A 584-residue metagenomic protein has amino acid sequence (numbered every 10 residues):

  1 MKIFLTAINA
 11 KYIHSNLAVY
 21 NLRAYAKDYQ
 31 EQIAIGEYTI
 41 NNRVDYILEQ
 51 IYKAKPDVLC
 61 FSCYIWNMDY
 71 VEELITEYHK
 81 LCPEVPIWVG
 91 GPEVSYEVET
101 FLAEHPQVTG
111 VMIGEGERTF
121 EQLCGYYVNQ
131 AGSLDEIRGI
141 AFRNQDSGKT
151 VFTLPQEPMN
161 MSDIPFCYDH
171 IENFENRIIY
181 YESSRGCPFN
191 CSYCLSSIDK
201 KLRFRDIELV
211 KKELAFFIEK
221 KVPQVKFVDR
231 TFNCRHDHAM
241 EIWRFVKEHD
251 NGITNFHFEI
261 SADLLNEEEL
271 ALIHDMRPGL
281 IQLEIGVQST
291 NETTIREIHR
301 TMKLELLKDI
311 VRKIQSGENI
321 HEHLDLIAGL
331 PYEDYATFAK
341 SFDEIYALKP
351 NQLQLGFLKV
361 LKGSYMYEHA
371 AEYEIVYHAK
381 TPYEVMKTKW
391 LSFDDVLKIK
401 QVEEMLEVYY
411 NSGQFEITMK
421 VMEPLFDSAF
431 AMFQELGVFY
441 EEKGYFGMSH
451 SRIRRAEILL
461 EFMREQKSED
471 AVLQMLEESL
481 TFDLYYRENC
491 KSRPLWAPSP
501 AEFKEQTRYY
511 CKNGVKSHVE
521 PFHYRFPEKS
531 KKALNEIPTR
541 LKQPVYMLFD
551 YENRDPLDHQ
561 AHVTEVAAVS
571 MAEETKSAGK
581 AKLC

Functional and structural regions predicted by a protein language model:
M1-I3, I137, A141-S183, P556-S570 (+1 more regions): N-terminal [4Fe-4S]-dependent radical SAM core
M1-Y20: A short, flexible N-terminal coil/short beta segment enriched in small residues
K2, A18, Y25, Y29 (+1 more regions): Glycine-rich beta-alpha loop elements in corrinoid/cobalamin-binding modules across cobalamin-dependent enzymes
K2-I8, D28, V44, L48 (+2 more regions): Radical SAM enzyme core and accessory elements
K55-L59, V222, P350-N351: Proline-aspartate-enriched helix->loop->beta-strand connector
S162-S316: Radical SAM [4Fe-4S] cluster-binding motif and immediate context
H236, E248-N251, N255-L264, E268-M432: A structural motif corresponding to the C-terminal lobe/cap of the Radical SAM core domain
